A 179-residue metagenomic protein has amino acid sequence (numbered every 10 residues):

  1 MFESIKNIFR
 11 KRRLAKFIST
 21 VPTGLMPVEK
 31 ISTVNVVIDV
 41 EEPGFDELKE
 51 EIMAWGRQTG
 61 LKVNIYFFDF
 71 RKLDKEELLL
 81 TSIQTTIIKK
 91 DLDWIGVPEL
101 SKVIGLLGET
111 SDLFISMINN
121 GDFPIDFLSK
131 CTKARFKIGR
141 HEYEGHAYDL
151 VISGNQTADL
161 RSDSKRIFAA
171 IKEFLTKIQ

Functional and structural regions predicted by a protein language model:
M1-T33, P43: Short N-terminal or domain-adjacent regulatory/targeting segments
T33, L61-N64, F136: Residues at the starts of beta-strands that form the adenosine-phosphate
V36, I65-F67, G139: Structural beta-sheet core signal
V37-E41, F68-D69, M117-N119: Structural motif
E41-L48: A short, glycine/small-residue-rich beta-strand->loop->alpha-helix junction that serves as a flexible
G56-L107: Conserved nucleotide-cofactor-binding alpha/beta core module
K89-Q156: Active-site and donor-binding regions of nucleotide-sugar-utilizing enzymes
G145-Q179: Active-site-proximal region of nucleotide-activated glycan assembly enzymes, centered on histidine/acidic-rich loops
